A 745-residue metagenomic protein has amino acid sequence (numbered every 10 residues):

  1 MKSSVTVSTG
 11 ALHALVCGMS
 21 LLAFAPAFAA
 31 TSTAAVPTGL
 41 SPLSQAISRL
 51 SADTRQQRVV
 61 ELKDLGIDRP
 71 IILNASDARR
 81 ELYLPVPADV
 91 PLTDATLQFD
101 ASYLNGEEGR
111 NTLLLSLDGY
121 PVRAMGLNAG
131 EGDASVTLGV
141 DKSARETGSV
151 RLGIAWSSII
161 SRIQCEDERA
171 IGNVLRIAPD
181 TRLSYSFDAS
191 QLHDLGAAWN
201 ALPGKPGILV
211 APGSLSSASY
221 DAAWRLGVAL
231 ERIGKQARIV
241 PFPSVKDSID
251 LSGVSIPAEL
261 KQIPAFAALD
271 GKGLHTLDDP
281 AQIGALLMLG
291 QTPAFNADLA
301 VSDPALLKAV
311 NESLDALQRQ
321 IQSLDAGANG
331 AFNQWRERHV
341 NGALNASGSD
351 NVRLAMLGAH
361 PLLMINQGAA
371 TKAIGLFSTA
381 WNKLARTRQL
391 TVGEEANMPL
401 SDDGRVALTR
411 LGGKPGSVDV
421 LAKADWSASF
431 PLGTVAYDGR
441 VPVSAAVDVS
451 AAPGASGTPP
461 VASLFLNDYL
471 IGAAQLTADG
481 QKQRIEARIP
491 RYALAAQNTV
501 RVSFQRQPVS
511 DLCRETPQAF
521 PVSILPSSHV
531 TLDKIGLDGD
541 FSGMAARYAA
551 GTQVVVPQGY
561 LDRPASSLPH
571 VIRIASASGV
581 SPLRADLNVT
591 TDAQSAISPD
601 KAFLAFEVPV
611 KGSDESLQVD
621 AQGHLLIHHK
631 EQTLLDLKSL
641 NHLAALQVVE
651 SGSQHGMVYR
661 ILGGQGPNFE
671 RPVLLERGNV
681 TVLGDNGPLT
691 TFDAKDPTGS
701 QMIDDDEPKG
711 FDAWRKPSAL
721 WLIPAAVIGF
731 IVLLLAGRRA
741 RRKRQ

Functional and structural regions predicted by a protein language model:
M1-A29, W714: Gram-negative bacterial Sec-dependent N-terminal signal peptides
T31-Q745: Solvent-exposed alpha-helical segments and adjacent loops that form catalytic or protein-interaction surfaces
